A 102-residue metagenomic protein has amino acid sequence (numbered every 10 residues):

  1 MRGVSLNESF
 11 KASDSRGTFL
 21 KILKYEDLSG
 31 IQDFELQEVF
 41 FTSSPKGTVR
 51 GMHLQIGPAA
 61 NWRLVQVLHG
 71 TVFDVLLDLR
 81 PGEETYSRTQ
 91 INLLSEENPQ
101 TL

Functional and structural regions predicted by a protein language model:
M1-E97: Non-catalytic, conserved peripheral segments adjacent to functional cores
Q100-L102: Short, intrinsically disordered, charge-balanced linker/junction segments flanking boundaries in proteins
